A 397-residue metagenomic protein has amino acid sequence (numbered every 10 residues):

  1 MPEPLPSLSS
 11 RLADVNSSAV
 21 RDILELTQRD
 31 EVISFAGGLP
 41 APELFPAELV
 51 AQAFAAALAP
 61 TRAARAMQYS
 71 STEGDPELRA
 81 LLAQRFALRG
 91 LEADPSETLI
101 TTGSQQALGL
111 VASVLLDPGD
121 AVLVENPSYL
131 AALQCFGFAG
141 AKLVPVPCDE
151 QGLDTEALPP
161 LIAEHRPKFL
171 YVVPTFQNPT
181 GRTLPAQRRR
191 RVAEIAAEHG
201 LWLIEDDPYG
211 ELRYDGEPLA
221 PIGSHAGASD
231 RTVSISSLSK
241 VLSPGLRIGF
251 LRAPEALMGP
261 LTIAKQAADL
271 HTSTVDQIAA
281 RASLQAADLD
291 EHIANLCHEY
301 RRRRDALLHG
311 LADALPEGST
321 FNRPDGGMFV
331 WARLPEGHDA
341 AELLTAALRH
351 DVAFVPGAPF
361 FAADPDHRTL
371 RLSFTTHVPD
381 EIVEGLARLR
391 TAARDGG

Functional and structural regions predicted by a protein language model:
A13-G103, L110, Q285-A286, E291 (+2 more regions): N-terminal small-domain helix-loop-helix segment of the aminotransferase-like
V32, P208, L348-R371: Conserved PLP cofactor-binding pocket of PLP-dependent enzymes
F54, A228-H298: Conserved core segment of the aminotransferase class I/II
L58-H199, G210-S229, V233, Y300: Conserved core of the PLP fold type I
R252, W331-R333, S373-T375: Short hydrophobic/aromatic beta-strand micro-patches that form the beta-sheet surface supporting nucleotide- or nucleic
R281, H298-L308, S319-R333, L343: Conserved glycine-rich beta-strand-loop-beta hairpin in the small C-terminal domain of fold type I
R349, A363-G397: PLP-dependent enzyme catalytic core of the Aspartate aminotransferase-like
